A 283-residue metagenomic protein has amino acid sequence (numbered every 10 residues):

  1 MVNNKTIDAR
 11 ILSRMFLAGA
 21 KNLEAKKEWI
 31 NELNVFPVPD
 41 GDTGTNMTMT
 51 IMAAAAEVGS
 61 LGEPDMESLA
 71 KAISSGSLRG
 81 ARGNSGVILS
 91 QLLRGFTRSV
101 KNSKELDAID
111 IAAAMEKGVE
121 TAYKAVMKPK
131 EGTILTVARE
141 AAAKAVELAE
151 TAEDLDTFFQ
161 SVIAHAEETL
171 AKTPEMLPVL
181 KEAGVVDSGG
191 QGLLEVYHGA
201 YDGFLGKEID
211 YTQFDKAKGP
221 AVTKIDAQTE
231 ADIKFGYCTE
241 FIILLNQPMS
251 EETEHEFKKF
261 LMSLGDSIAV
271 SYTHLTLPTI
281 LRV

Functional and structural regions predicted by a protein language model:
M1-Q228, A269-Y272: N-terminal glycine-/lysine-enriched basic segments
E32, G190, F235-Y237, L264: A generic structural signal for well-ordered coil/turn residues at beta-strand boundaries that shape enzyme active-site
A54, N246-P248, L275: Short, glycine-/Ser/Thr-/acidic-enriched flexible segments
F214, L261-L264, T276: Short, low-complexity, polar/charged sequence segments that are solvent-exposed and flexible
A231-Q247: Short glycine-/aliphatic-rich beta-strand segments at the starts of folded cytosolic domains
M249-G265: Short amphipathic alpha-helix segments
T273-T279: Conserved small/polar residues in nucleotide/adenosyl-binding loops
